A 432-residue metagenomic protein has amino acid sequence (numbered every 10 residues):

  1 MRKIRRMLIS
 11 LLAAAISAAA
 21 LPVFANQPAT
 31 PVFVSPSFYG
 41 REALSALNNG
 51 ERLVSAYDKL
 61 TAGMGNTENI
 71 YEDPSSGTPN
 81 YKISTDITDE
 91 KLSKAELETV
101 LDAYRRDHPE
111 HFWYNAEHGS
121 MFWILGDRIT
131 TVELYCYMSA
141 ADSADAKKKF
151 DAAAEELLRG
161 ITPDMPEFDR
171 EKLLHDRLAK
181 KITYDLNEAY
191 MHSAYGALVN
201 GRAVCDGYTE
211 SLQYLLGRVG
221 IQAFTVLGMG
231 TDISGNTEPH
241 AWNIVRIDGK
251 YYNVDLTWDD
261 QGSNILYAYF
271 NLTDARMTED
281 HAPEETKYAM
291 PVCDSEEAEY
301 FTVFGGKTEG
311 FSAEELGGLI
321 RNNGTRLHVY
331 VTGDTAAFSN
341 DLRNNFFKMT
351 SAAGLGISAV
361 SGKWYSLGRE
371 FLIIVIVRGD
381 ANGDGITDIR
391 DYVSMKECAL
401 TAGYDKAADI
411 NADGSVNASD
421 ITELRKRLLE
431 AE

Functional and structural regions predicted by a protein language model:
R2-N26: Sec-dependent N-terminal signal peptides of Gram-positive bacterial secreted proteins and lipoproteins
P22-V23, I374-E432: Cellulosome-associated attachment modules in secreted, modular CAZymes
F24-M165, T278-V377: N-terminal accessory/pre-domain segments preceding catalytic cores
N26, G207-R276: Hydrophobic/aromatic-rich core segments of domains that either
K94, E98-L101, K147, D151-L158 (+7 more regions): Extracytoplasmic/secreted envelope proteins and their assembly/folding machinery, especially bacterial periplasmic
R106-P109, E155-T162, D176-Y184, Q213 (+4 more regions): Sec-exported extracytoplasmic/periplasmic mature domains
S143-A197: Secondary-structure boundary elements
A144, K148, D164-D169, A203-G207 (+2 more regions): Soluble non-cytosolic domains of exported or imported proteins
